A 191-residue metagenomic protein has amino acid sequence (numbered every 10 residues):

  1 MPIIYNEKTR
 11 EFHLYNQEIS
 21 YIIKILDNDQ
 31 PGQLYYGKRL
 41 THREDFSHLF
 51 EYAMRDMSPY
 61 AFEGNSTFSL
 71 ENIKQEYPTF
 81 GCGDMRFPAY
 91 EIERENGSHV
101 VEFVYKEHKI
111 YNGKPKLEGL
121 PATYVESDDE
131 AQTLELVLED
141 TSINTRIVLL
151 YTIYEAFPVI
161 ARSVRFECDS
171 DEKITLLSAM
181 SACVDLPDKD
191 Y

Functional and structural regions predicted by a protein language model:
M1-Y191: N-terminal accessory beta-strand-rich subdomains and adjacent acidic, glycine-rich linkers that precede catalytic cores
